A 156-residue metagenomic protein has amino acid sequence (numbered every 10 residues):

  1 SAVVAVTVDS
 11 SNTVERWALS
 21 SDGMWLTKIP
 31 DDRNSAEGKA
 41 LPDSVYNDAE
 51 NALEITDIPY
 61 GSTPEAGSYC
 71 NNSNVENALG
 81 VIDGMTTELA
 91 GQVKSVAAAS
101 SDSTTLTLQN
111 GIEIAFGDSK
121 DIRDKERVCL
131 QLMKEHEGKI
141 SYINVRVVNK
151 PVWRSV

Functional and structural regions predicted by a protein language model:
A2-V156: Charged, solvent-exposed interaction patches on well-folded alpha/beta domains that mediate macromolecular contacts
